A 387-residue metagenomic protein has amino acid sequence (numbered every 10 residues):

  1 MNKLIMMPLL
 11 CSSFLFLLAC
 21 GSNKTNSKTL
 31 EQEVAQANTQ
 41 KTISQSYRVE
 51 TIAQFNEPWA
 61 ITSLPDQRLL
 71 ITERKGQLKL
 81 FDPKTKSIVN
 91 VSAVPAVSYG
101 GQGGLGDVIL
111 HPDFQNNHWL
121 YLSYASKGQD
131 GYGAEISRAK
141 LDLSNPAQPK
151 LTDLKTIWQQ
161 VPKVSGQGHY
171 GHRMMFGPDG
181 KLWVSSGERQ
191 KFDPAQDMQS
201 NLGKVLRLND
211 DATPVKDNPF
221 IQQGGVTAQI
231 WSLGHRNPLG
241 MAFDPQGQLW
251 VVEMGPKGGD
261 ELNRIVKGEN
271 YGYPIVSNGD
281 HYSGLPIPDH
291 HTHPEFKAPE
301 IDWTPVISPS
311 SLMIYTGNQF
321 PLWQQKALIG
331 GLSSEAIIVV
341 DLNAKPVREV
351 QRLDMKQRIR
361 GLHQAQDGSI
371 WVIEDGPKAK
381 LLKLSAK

Functional and structural regions predicted by a protein language model:
M1-L9: Bacterial N-terminal signal peptides that target proteins for export
P8-L17: Bacterial N-terminal signal peptides
G21-K191, Q248-G255, P305-D341, G368-K387: Acidic, Gly/Ser/Thr-rich repeat motifs that build Ca2+-stabilized beta-propeller blades
N26-T39, G103-L105, Q115, R189-E349 (+2 more regions): Beta-propeller domain segments
T51, N90, T156, P219 (+2 more regions): Conserved beta-strand positions that form and line the central face of beta-propeller blades
V94-V97, N278-G279, M355-K356: Short, acidic/turn-prone active-site loops that include or flank metal/cofactor- and phosphate-binding residues
M174, P238, L362: Conserved RecA-like P-loop NTPase ATPase core
H235, P346-Q366: Conserved blade-ending motifs and adjacent loop-strand segments that build the rim/top face of beta-propeller domains
